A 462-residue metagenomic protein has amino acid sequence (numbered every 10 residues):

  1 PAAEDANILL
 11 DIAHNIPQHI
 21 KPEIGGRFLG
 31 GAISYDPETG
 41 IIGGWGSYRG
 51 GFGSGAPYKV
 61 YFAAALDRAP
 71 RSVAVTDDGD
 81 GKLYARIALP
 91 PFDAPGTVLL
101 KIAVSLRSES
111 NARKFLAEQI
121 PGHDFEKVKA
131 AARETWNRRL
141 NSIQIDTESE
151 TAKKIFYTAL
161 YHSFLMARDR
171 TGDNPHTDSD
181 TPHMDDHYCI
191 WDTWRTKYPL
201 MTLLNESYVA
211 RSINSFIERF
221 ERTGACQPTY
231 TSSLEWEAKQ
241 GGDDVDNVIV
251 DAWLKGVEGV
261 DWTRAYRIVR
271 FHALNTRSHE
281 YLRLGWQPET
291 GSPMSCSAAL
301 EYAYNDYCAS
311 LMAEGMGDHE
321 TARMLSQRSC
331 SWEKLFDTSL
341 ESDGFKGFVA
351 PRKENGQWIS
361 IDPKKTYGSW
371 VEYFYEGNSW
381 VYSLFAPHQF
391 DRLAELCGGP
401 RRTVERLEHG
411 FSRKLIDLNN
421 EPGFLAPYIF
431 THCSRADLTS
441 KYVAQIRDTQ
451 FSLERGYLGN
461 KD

Functional and structural regions predicted by a protein language model:
P1-D185: Beta-sandwich/jelly-roll carbohydrate-recognition scaffolds of carbohydrate-active enzymes
P1-H19, G79-G81, D146, H183-H187 (+4 more regions): A conserved hydrophobic secondary-structure block that centers on an alpha-helix together with its immediately flanking
Q18-I20, L165-T171, E221-Q227, E333-G344: Secretory-pathway/luminal and periplasmic proteins that interact with or process carbohydrate-rich
Y35-G51, L234-V245, N275-T276: Short, conserved secondary-structure transition motifs
N141-R170, L200-R219, E237-I268, E333: Carboxylate/His-rich catalytic cores and anion/metal-binding grooves
T147-I155, T171-T177, P228-T229, T263-Y266 (+3 more regions): Short coil/turn segments at secondary-structure boundaries
P182-D185, C226-D243: Aromatic/His-enriched, Gly/Pro-containing loop or helix-boundary segments that lie immediately adjacent to catalytic
D186-Y198, T202-N205, G242, D246 (+1 more regions): Active-site core of glycosidic bond-cleaving carbohydrate-active enzymes
